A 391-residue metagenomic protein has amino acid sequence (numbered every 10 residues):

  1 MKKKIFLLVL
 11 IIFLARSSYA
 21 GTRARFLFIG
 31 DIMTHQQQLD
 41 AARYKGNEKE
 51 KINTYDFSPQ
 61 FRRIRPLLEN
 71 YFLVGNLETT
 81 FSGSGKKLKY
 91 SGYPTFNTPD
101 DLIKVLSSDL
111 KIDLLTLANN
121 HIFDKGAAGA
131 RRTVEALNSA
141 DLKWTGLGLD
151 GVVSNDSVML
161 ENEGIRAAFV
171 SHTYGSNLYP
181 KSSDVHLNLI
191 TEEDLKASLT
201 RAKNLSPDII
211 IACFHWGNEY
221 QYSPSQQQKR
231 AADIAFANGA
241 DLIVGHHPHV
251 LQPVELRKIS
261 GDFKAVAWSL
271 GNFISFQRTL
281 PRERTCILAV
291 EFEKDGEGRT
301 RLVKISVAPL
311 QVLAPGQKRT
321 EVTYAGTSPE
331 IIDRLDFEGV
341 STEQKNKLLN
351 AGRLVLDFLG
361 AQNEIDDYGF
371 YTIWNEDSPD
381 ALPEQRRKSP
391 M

Functional and structural regions predicted by a protein language model:
K4-L14: Sec-dependent N-terminal signal peptides
Y19-M391: Acidic, metal/ion-coordinating pockets
